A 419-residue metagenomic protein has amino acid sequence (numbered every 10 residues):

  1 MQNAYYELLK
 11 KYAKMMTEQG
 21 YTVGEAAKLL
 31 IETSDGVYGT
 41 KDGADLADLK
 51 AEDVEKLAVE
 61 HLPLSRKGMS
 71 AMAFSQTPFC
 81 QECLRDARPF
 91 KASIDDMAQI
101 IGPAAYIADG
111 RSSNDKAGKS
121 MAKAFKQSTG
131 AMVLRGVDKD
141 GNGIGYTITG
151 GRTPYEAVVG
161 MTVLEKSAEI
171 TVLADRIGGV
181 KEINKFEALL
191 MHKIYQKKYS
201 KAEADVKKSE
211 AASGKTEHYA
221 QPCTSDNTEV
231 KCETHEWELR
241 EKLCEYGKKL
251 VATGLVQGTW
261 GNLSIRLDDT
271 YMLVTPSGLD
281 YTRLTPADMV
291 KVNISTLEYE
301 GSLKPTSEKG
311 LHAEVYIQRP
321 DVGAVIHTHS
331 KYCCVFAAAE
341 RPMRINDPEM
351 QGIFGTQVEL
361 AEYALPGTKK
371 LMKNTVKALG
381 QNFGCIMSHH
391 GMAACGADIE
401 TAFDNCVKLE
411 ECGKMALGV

Functional and structural regions predicted by a protein language model:
M1-V419: Glycine-rich flexible loops
